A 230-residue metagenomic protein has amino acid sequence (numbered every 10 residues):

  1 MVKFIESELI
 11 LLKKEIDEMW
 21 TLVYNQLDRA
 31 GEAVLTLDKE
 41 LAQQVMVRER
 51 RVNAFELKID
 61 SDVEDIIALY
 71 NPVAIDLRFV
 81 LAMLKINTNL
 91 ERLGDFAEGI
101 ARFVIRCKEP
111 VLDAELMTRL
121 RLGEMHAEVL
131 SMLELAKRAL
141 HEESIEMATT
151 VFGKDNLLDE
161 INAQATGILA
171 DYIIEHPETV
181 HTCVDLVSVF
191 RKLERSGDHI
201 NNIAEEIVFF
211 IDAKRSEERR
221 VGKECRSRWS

Functional and structural regions predicted by a protein language model:
M1-R220: Cytosolic, long alpha-helical scaffolding segments
G222-S230: Positively charged, low-complexity/disordered segments
